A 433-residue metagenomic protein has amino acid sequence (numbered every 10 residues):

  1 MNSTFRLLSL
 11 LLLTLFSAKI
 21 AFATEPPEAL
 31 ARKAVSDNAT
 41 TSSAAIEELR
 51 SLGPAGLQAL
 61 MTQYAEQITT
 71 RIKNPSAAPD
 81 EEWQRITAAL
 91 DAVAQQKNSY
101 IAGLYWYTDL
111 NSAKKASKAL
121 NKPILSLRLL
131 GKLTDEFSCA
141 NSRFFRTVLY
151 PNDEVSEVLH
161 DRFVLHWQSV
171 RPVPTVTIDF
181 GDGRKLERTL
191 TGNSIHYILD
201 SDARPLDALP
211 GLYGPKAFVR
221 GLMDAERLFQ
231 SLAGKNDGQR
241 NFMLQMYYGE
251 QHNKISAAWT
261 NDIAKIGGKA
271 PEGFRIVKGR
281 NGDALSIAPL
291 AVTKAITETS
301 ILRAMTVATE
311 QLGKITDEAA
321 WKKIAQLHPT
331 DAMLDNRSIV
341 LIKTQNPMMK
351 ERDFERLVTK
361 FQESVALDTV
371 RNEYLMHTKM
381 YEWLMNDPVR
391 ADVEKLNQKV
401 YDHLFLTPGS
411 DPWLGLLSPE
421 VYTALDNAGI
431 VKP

Functional and structural regions predicted by a protein language model:
M1-S9: Bacterial N-terminal signal peptides that target proteins for export
L8-K19: Bacterial N-terminal signal peptides
A21-A23: Boundary at the C-terminal end of the N-terminal hydrophobic targeting segment
E25-A102, V219-P433: Non-globular targeting/processing and membrane-anchoring segments
L52, I124, Y197: Ligand-binding pocket scaffold of soluble enzyme catalytic domains
Y107, N111-K118, F145-D207, M223-A225 (+2 more regions): Thioredoxin-like thiol-disulfide oxidoreductase module
L120-E136, L165: Short active-site neighborhood of thiol/selenol oxidoreductases, capturing the structured segment around
L129-Y150: Conserved redox-active cysteine motifs that mediate thiol-disulfide chemistry, especially di-cysteine Cys-X(1-2)-Cys
